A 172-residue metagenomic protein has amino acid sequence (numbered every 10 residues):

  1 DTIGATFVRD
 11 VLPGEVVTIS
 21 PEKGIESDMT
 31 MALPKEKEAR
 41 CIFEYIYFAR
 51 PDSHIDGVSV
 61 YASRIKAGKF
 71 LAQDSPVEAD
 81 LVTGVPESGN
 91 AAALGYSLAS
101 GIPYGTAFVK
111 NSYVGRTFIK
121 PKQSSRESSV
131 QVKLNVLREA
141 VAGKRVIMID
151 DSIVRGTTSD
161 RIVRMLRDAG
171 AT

Functional and structural regions predicted by a protein language model:
D1-T172: PRPP-associated nucleotide enzymes
